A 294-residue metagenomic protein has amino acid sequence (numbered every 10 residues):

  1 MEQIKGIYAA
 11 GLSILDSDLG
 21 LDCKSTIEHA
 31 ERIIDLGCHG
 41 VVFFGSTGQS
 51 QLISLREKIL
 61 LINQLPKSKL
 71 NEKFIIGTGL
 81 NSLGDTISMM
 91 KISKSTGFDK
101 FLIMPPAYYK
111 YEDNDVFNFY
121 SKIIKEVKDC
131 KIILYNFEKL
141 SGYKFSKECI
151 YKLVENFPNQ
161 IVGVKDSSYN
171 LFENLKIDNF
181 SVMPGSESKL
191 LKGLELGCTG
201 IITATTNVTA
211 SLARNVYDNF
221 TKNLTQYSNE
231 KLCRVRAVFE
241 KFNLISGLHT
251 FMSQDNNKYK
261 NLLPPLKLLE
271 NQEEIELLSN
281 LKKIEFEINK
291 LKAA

Functional and structural regions predicted by a protein language model:
E2-K144, I150, I161: Active-site beta->alpha loop and helix N-cap motifs at the rims of alpha/beta catalytic domains
Y8-S13, L36, E195-C198, T205-A294: C-terminal alpha-helical cap/extension of soluble enzyme domains
A10, F44, Q49-L52, N81-L83 (+5 more regions): Short, electropositive, low-hydrophobicity segments enriched in small/polar residues
L21, E28, R56, L60 (+7 more regions): Conserved active-site and cofactor/substrate-binding residues in soluble primary-metabolism enzymes
A30, M90, L190, H249 (+1 more regions): Short glycine-/small-residue-rich flexible loop motifs, especially phosphate/cofactor-binding loops
M104-P105, M183, P264: Hydrophobic alpha-helix-in-membranes signature
I124-V127, F137-F242: Catalytic alpha/beta core domains of metabolic enzymes, predominantly
